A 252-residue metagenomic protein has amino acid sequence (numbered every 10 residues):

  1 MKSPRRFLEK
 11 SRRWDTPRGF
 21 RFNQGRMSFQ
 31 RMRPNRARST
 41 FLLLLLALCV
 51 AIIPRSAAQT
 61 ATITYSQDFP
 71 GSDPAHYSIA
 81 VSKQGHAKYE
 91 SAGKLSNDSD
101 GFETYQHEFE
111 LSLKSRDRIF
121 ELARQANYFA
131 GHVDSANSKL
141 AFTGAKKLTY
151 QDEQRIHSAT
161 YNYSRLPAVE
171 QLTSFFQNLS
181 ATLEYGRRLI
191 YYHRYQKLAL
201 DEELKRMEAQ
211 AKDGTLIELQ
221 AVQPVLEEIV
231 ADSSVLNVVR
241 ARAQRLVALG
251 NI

Functional and structural regions predicted by a protein language model:
R18, F22-G25, Q30-L43: Bacterial N-terminal signal peptides that target proteins for export
R31-R38, R55-G71, F129-I252: Short, well-ordered, aromatic-rich surface patches in folded extracellular/luminal domains
L42-A51: Bacterial N-terminal signal peptides
Q67-S91: N-terminal targeting signals for Sec/Tat export/insertion, comprising classic cleavable signal peptides
V81-Q84, E110-R118, Y150-I156: A short, structured loop/turn motif at beta-sheet edges
Y89-H107, K205-A209, Q223-V225: Acidic/histidine-rich, surface-exposed loop or edge segments in extracytoplasmic proteins
L113-A136: Charged, amphipathic alpha-helical segments
